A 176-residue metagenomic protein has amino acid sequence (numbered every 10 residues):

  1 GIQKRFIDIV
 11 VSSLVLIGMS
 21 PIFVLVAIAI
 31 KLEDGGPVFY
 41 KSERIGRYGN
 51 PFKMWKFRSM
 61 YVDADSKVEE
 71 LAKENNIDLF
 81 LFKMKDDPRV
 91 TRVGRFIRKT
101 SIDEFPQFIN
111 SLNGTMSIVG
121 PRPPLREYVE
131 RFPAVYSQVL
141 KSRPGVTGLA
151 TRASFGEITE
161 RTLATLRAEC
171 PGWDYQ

Functional and structural regions predicted by a protein language model:
G1-S66, Q176: A hydrophobic, helix-centered structural microdomain
A27-K31, K56-V62, R95-R98, N110 (+1 more regions): Generic alpha-helical structural context detector
V38-Y40, K53, R89, G145-G148: Short beta-strand or tight-loop elements that sit immediately N-terminal to catalytic metal-binding acidic residues
F57-V62, E74, P121, F155 (+1 more regions): Generic beta-structure capping elements
D63-L71, P121, L125-E127: Cytochrome P450 core scaffold surrounding the K-helix E-X-X-R motif and the conserved "meander" helix-loop region
V68-E74, F80-P88, A164: The feature captures the short pre-catalytic strand/loop hairpin that immediately precedes and shapes the active-site
F80-R143: A short, structured surface patch at a secondary-structure boundary
K85, V135-Q176: C-terminal terminal-structure detector
